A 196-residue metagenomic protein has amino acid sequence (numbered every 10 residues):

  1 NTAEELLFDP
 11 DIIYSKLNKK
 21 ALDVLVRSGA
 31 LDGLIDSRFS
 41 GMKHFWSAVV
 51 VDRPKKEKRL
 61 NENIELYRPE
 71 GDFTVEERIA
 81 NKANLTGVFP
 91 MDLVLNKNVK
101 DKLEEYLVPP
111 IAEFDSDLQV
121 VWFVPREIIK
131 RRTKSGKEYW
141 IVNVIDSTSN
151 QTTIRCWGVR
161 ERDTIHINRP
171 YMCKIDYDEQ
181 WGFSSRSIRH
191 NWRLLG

Functional and structural regions predicted by a protein language model:
N1-S116, R155, W181-G196: Sliding clamp-binding short linear motifs that recruit DNA-associated proteins to replication/repair hubs
G87, V121, N143: Conserved, well-structured core segments
S116-K134: Structural detector for short beta-strands of small beta-barrel domains
Q119-V121, W140, Y171: Hydrophobic core residues within well-ordered beta-strands of beta-rich domains
F123, H166-H190: Flexible glycine-rich surface loops and low-complexity tracts that mediate binding to linear polymers
R131-S135, D146, D178: Acidic surface patches and DE-rich sequence motifs
G136-E138, G182: Short acidic/glycine-enriched loop/turn segments that link adjacent beta-strands
Y139-N143, S147-H166: Beta-strand/loop nucleic-acid-binding surfaces
